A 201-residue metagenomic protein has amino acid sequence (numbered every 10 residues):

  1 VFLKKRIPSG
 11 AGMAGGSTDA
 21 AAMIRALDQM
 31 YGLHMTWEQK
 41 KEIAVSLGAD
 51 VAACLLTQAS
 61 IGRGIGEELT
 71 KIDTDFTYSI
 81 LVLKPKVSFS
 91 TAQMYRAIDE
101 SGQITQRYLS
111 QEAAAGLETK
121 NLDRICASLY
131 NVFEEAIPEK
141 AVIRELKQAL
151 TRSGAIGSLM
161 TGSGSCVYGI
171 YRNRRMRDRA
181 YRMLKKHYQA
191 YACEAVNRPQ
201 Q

Functional and structural regions predicted by a protein language model:
V1-G12, G154-S158: Short pre-catalytic strand/loop immediately N-terminal to key active-site residues, enriched for Gly-Thr
V1-L3, L83-P85, V167: A structural signal for short, well-ordered beta-strand segments
A11-W37, A53: DPxDG-like acidic metal-binding loop motif
G15-G16, M160-S165: Glycine-rich beta-strand-to-loop/alpha-helix junction loops that act as flexible
A26-V45, N173-K186: Phosphate-handling active-site elements
L55-L56, S60-G157, R172-Y188, A192-Q201: Conserved, helical-rich catalytic subdomain that frames metal- and/or nucleotide-binding sites in enzyme alpha/beta
S165-R172: Short beta-strand->loop micro-motif that forms the acidic, two-metal-ion catalytic signature in nucleotide-processing
